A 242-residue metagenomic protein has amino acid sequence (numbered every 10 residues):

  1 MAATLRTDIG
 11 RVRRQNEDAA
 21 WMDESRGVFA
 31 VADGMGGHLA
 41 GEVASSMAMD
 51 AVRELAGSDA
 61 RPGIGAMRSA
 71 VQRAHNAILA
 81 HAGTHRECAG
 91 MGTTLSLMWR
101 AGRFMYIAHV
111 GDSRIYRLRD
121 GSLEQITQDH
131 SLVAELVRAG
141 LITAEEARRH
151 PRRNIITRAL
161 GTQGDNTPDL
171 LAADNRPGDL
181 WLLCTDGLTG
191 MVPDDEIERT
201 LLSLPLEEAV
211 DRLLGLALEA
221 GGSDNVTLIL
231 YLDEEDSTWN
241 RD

Functional and structural regions predicted by a protein language model:
M1-D242: PP2C/PPM-type serine/threonine phosphatase catalytic domain
